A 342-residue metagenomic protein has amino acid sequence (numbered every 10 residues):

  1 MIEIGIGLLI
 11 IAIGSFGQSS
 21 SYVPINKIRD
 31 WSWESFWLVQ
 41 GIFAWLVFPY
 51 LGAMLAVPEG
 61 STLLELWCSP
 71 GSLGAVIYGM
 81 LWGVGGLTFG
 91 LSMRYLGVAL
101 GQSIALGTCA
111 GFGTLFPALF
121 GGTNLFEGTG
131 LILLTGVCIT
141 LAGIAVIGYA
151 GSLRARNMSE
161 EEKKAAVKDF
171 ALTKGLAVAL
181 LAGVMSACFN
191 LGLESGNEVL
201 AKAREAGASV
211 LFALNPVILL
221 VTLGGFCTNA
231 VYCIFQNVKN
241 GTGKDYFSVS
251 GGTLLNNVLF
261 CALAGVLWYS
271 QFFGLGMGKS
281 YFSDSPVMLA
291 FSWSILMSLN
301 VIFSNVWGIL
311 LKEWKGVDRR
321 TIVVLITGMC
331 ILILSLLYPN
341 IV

Functional and structural regions predicted by a protein language model:
M1-V342: Polytopic alpha-helical membrane proteins, predominantly small-molecule transporters/carriers
